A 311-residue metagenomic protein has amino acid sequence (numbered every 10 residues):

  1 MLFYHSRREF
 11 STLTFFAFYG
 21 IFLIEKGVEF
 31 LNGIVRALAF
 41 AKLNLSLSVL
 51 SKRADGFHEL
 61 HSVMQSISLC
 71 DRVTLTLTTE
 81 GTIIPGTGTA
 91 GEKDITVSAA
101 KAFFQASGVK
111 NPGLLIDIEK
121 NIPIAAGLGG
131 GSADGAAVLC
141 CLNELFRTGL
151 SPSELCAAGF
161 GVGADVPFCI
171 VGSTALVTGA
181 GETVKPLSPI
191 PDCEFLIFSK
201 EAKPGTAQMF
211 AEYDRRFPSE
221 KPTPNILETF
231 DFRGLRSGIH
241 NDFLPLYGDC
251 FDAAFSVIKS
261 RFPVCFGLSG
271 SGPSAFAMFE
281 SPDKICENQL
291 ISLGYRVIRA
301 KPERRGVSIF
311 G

Functional and structural regions predicted by a protein language model:
Y4, I21, T223-N225: Short, positively charged and aromatic/hydrophobic N-terminal segments
F10, F15-F30: Short, Lys/Arg-enriched N-terminal segments with co-localized hydrophobic residues within the first ~10-30 amino acids
G27-A126, N143-S153, I190-D192, S199-K200: ATP-binding N-lobe of GHMP and related small-molecule kinases
A126-P152, F168, G172: DPxDG-like acidic metal-binding loop motif
G130-G131, L268-P273: Glycine-rich beta-strand-to-loop/alpha-helix junction loops that act as flexible
V171, L176-C265, E280-E287, R299-G311: Conserved, helical-rich catalytic subdomain that frames metal- and/or nucleotide-binding sites in enzyme alpha/beta
F276-M278: Short hydrophobic/aromatic beta-strand micro-patches that form the beta-sheet surface supporting nucleotide- or nucleic
